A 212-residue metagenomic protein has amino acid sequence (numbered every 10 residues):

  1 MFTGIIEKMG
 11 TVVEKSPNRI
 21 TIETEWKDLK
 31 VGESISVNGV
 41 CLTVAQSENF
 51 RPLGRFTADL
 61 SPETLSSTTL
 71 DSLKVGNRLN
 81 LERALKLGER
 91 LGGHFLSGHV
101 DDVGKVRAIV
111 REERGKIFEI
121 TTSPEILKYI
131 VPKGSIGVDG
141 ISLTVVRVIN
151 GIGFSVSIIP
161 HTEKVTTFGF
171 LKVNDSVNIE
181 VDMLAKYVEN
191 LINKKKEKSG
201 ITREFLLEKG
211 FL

Functional and structural regions predicted by a protein language model:
M1-L212: Conserved loop->alpha-helix
